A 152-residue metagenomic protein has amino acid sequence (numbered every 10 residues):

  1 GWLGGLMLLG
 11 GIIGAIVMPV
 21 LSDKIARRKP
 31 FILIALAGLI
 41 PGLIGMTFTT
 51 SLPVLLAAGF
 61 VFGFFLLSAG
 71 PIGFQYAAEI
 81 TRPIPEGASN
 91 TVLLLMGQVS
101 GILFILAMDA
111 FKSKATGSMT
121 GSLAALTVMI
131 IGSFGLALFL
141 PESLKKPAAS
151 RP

Functional and structural regions predicted by a protein language model:
G1-G10, G121: Loop-to-transmembrane helix entry
L8-I16, I102: Residue-level signature of mid-helix packing/kink "hotspots" within the transmembrane helices of 12-pass Major
G14-R27, K112: Helix-to-loop junctions at the C-terminal end of transmembrane segments in multipass secondary transporters
R27-G73: C-terminal transmembrane helical hairpin of 12-TM major facilitator-type secondary transporters
F74-I80: Intracellular helix-loop hinge segments at the cytoplasmic ends of transmembrane helices in 12-TM rocker-switch-type
R82-A115: A late C-terminal transmembrane helix in Major Facilitator Superfamily
M108-I130: A membrane-interface helix-boundary motif in multi-pass transporters
A124-P152: Multi-pass alpha-helical transporter architecture, strongest for 12-TM Major Facilitator/SLC carriers used
